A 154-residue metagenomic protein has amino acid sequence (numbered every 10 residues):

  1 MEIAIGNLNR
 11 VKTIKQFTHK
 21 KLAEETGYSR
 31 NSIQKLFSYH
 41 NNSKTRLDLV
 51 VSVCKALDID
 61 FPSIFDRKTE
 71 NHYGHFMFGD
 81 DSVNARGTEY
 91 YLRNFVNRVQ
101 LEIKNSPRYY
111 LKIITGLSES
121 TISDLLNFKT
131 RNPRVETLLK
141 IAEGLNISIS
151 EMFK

Functional and structural regions predicted by a protein language model:
M1-T18, G74-Y110: A short, Lys/Arg-rich alpha-helix, primarily the initiator
K12, F37-S38, L49, L126 (+2 more regions): DNA major-groove recognition helix of helix-turn-helix
I14, E25, A56, I114 (+1 more regions): Residues within the alpha-helical elements of helix-turn-helix
T18, S29-S32, R46, D60 (+4 more regions): Short coil turns linking two alpha-helices in DNA-binding domains
L22-A23, R108-I114: Short alpha-helical "recognition helix" segments of helix-turn-helix
G27-K44, G116-N132: Recognition helix of helix-turn-helix/homeodomain-like DNA-binding domains that insert into the DNA major groove
H40-K55, K129-K140: Short, basic-rich loop-to-helix N-cap that marks the start of a DNA-contacting helix
D58-H75, N146-K154: Short C-terminal boundary/hinge segments that cap the last helix of small helical domains
